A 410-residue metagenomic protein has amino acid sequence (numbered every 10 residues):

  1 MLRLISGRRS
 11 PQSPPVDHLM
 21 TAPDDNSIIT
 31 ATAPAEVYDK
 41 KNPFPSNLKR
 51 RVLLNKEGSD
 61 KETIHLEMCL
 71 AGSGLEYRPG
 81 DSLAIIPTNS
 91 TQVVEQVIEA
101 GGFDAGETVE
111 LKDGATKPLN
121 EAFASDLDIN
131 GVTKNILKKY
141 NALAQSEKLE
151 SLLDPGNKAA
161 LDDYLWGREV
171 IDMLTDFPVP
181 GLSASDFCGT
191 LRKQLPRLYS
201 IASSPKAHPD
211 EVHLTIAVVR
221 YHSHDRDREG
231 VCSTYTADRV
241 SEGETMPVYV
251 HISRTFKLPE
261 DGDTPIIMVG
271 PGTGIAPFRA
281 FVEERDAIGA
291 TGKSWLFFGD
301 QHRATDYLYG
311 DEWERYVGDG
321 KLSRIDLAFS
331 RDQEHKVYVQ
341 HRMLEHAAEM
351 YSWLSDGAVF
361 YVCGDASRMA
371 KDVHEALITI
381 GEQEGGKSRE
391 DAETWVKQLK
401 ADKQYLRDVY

Functional and structural regions predicted by a protein language model:
M1-Y410: FNR-like FAD-binding dehydrogenase module
